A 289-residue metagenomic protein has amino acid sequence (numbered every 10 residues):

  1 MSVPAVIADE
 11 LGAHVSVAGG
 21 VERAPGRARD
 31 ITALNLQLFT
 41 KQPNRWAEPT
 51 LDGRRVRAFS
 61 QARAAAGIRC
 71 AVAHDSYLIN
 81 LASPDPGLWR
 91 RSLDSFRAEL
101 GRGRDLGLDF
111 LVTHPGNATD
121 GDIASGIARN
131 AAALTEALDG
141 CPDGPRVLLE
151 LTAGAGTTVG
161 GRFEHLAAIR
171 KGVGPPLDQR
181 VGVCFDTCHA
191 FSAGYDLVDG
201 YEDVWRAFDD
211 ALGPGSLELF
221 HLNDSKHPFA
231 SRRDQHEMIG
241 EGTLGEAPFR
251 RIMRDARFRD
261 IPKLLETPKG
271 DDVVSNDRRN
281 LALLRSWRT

Functional and structural regions predicted by a protein language model:
M1-D75, I79, S83-A98: N-terminal pre-domain/capping segments
V6-L11, T32-L34, A65-A71, D105-D109 (+4 more regions): Short, well-ordered coil/turn segments that N-cap beta-strands
H14-A18, K41-P43, D75-L78, G116-A118 (+4 more regions): Active-site beta-loop-alpha junctions enriched in small/polar residues
V17-R23, P43-R54, L81-A82, A118-G121 (+3 more regions): Acidic-and-aromatic substrate-binding clefts and catalytic sites of carbohydrate-active enzymes
A28, H74, S92, G103 (+5 more regions): Conserved, mostly hydrophobic/aromatic
G53-A73, A128-G144, A167-P175, T243-D255: Alpha-helix-loop-beta-strand connector modules within alpha/beta enzyme cores
L81-G182: Active-site acidic/histidine proton-transfer and metal-coordination neighborhood in alpha/beta enzyme cores
A167-T289: Histidine-acidic metal/acid-base catalytic patches
